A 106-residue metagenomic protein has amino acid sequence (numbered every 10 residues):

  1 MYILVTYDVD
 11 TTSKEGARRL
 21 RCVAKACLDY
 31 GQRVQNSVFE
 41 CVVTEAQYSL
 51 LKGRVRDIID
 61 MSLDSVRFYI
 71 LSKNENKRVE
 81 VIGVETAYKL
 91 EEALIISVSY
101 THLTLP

Functional and structural regions predicted by a protein language model:
M1-V38, V42, A46-Q47: Extended, hydrophobic alpha-helical segments
K52-R56, V81-T86: Short, surface-exposed amphipathic charged segments that create phosphate/polyanion-binding patches used for binding
V55-D64: Short, electropositive alpha-helical surface patch
S65, V79-V81: Terminal, non-globular segments
R67-L71: Mid-chain, well-packed structural core segment of small domains
N74-N76: Catalytic core of tubulin tyrosine ligase-like
A87-S99: Charged phosphate-binding loop/patch that engages nucleotide di/tri-phosphates or the phosphate backbone of nucleic
Y100-P106: Conserved small/polar residues in nucleotide/adenosyl-binding loops
